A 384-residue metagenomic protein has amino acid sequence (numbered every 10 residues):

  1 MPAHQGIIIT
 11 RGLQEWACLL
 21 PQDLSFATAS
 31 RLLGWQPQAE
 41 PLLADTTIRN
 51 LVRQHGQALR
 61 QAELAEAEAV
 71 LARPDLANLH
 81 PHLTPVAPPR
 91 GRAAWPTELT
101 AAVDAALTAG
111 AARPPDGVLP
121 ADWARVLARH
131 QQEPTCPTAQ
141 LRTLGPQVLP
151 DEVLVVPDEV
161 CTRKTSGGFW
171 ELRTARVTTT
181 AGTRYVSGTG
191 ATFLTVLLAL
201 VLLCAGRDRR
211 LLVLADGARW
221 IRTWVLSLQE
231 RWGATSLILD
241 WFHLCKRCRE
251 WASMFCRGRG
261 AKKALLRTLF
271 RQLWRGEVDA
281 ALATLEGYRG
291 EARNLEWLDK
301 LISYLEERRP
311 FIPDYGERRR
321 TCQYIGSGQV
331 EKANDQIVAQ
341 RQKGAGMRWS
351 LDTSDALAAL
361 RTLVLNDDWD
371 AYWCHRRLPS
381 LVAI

Functional and structural regions predicted by a protein language model:
M1-I384: Catalytic center-proximal scaffold of phosphoryl-transfer enzymes
